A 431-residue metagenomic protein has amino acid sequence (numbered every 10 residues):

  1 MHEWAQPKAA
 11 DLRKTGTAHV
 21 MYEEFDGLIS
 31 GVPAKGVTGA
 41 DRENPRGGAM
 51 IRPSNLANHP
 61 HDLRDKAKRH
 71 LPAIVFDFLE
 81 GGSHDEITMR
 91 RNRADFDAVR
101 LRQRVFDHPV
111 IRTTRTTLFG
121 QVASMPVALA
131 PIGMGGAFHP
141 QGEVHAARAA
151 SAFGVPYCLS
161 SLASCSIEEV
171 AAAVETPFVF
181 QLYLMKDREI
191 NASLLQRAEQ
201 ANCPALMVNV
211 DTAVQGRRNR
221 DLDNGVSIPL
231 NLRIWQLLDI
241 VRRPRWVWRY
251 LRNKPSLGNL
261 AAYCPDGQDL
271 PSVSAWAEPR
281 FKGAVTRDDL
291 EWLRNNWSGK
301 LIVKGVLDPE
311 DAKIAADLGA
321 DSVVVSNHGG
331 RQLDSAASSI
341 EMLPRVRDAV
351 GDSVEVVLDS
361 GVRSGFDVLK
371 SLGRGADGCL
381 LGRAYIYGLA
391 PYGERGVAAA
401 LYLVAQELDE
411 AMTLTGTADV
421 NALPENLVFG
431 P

Functional and structural regions predicted by a protein language model:
H2, D11, D41-N44: Intrinsic-disorder-associated, low-complexity terminal segments enriched in Asp/Asn/His/Tyr and depleted of Lys/Arg
E3, V20-D26: Short hydrophobic alpha-helical segments enriched in small aliphatic residues
D41-D97, N259, E341-P431: Alpha/beta catalytic cores of nucleotide-metabolism and tRNA/nucleoside-modifying enzymes
D41-G120, G225-V285, N421-E425, F429: An N-cap/entry alpha-helix motif that binds or orients negatively charged groups
A123-L162: Glycine-rich active-site/cofactor-binding loop and its immediate structural neighborhood
A130-P131, Q181-Y183, M207-D211: Short beta-strand segments
A152-A173, P177-N191: A gly/proline- and charged-residue-enriched helix-loop-helix capping module
E189, S193-L358, F366-L369, G373-D377 (+2 more regions): Alpha/beta enzyme core
